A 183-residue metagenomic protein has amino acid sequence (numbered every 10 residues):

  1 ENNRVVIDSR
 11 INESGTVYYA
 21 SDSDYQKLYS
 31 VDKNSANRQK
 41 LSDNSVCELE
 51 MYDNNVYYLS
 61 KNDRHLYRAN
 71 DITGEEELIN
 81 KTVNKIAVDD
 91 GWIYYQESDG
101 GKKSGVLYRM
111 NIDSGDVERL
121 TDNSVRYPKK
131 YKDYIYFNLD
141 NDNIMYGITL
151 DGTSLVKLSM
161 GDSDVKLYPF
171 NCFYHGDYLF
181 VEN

Functional and structural regions predicted by a protein language model:
E1, D177-N183: Short, intrinsically disordered, charge-balanced linker/junction segments flanking boundaries in proteins
E1, Q39-D43, E77-K81, E118-D122 (+1 more regions): Beta-propeller fold detector
E1-A36: An edge-strand/N-cap motif at the start of beta-rich repeat modules
R4-N12, N44-D53, K81-D90, D122-K132 (+1 more regions): Repeated scaffold domains used in trafficking and secretory/extracellular systems, primarily beta-propellers
I11-N12, A20-D22, M51, L59-K61 (+7 more regions): Generic beta-strand structural signal
V17-A20, Y57-L59, Y94-Q96, Y136-N138 (+1 more regions): Residue position within the beta-strands of beta-propeller blades
D24-Y29, D63-R68, G101-Y108, D142-G147 (+1 more regions): Structural motif
D32-A36, A69-G74, N111-G115, T149-T153: Short loop/turn segments that connect beta-strands within beta-propeller blades
